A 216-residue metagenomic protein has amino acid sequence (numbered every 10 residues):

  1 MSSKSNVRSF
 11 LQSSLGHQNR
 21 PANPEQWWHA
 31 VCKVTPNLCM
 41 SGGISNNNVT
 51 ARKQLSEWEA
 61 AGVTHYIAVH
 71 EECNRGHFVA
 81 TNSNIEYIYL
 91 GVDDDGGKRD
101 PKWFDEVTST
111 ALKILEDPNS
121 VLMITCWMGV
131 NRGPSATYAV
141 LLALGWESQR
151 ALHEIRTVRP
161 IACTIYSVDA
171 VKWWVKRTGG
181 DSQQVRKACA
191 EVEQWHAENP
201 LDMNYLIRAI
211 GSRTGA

Functional and structural regions predicted by a protein language model:
S2-N47: Mobile, glycine- and charge-enriched loop segments and immediately flanking short secondary-structure elements within
S2-Q18, D105-L122, M128-V130, S135-A216: PTP/DSP superfamily signal
P24, T50-R52, V107: Amphipathic coiled-coil/heptad-repeat helices and related helical stalk/stem segments that mediate oligomerization
W28, T35, G43-S45, N74-D95 (+1 more regions): Short acidic, glycine/proline-enriched helix-loop-strand junctions
K33-R75: Glycine-rich, flexible N-terminal cofactor/catalytic loop recognition
A68, I124-T125: Class I SAM-dependent methyltransferase core
E71-C73, G96-G97, M128-R132: Acidic, metal-coordinating catalytic cores used for nucleic-acid/nucleotide bond scission and strand-transfer chemistry
